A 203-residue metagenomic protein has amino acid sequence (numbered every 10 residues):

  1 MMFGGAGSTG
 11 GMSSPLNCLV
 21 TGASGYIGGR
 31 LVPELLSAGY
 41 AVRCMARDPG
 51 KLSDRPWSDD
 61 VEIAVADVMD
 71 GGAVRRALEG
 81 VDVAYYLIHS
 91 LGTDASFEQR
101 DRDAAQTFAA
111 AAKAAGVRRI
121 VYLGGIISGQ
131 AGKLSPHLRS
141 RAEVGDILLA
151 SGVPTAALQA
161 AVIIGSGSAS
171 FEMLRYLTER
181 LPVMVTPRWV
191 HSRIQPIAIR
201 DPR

Functional and structural regions predicted by a protein language model:
M1-C18: Non-catalytic terminal and boundary segments that flank Rossmann-like NAD(P)-dependent oxidoreductase
S13-Y40: N-terminal Rossmann NAD(P)H-binding glycine-rich loop of SDR-like oxidoreductase domains
T21, M45, L87, I120-I126 (+1 more regions): SDR active-site strand-loop-helix element
R30-E34, A111, I147: Rossmann-fold NAD(P)-dependent oxidoreductase module
Y40-R47: Conserved glycine-rich Rossmann-like NAD(P)H-binding loop of the short-chain dehydrogenase/reductase
G50-A115, G125-K133: NAD(P)H-binding glycine-rich loop region in Rossmannoid oxidoreductase-like domains and their noncatalytic homologs
L134-A161, S166-R175: Active-site Tyr-X1-5-Lys
Y176-D201: A conserved pocket-lining segment of Rossmann-fold NAD(P)-dependent short-chain dehydrogenase/reductase
